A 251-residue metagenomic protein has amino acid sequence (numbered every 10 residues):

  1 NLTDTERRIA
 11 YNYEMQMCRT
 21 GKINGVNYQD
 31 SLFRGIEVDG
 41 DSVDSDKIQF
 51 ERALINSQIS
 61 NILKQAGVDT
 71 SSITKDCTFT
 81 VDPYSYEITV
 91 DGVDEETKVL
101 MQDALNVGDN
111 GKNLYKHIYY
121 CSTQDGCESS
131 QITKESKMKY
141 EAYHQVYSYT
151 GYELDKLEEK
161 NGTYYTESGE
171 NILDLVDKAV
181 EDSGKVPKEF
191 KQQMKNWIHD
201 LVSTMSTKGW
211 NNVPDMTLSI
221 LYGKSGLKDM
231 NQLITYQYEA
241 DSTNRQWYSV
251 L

Functional and structural regions predicted by a protein language model:
N1-L251: Type III/flagellar secretion export determinants
